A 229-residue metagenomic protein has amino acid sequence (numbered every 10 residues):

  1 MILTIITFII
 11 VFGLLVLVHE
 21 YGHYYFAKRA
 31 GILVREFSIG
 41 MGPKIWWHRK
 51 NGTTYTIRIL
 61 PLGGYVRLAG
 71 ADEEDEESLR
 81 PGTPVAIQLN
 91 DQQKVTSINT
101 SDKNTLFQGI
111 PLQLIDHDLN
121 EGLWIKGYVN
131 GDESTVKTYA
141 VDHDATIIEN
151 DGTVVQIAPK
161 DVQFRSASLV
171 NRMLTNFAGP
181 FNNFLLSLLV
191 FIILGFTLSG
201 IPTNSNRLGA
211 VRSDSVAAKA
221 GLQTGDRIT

Functional and structural regions predicted by a protein language model:
M1, I5, I9, L169-F177: Hydrophobic, aromatic-rich alpha-helical transmembrane segments and their membrane-interface anchor motifs
L3-D91, N99-D151, V155: Small-residue-rich helix-interface/hinge motifs
K28-R35, S199-V216: Alpha-helical transmembrane signal-anchor/signal-peptide segments
T53, E121-L123, K160, N204-R207 (+1 more regions): Envelope-exposed proteins and targeting segments
H117-L119, V211, L222: Hydrophobic beta-strand core residues of beta-sandwich domains
V154-T175: Cytosolic-side transmembrane helix boundary signature
V170-R207: PDZ/PDZ-like peptide-tail recognition elements
A217-T229: Conserved PDZ fold ligand-binding element
